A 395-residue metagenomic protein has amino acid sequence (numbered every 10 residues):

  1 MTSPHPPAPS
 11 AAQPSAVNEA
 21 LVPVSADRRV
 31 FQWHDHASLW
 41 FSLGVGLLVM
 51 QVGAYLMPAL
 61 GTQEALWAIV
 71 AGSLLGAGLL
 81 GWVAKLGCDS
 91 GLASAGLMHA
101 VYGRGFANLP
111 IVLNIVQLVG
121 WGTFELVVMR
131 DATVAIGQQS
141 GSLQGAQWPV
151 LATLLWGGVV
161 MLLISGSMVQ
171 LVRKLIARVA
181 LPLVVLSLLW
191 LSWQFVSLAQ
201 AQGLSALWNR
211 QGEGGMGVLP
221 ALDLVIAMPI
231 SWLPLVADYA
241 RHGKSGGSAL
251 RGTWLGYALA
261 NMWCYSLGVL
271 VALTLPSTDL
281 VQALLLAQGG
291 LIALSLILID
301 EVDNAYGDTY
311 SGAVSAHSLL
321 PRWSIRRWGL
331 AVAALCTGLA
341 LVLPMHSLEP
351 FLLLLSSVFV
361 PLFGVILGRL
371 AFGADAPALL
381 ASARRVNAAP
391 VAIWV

Functional and structural regions predicted by a protein language model:
M1-Q63, S167, L198, G212-L222 (+1 more regions): Membrane-interface "cap" regions at the ends of multi-pass membrane proteins
Y55-A59, K85, L109, D131-G141 (+3 more regions): Membrane-water interface regions at transmembrane-helix termini and the short interhelical loops of multi-pass membrane
L56-A71, Q138-W148, V169-A180, L280-I292 (+2 more regions): Transmembrane helix-loop boundary segments of multi-pass membrane transporters
I69-V101, I111-Q117, T123-F124: Juxtamembrane transmembrane-helix boundary signature
A107-S142, E301-S318: Hydrophobic transmembrane alpha-helices that form the core helical bundles of multi-pass secondary transporters
D131-V134, I164, P182-W208, A221 (+3 more regions): Hydrophobic alpha-helical segments and their helix-loop junctions in multi-pass secondary transporters
A152-F195, T253-Y257, L352-G364: Membrane-interface loop-to-helix entry segments
V179, V365-V395: C-terminal membrane-solvent junction of multi-pass transporters and transport-like membrane proteins
